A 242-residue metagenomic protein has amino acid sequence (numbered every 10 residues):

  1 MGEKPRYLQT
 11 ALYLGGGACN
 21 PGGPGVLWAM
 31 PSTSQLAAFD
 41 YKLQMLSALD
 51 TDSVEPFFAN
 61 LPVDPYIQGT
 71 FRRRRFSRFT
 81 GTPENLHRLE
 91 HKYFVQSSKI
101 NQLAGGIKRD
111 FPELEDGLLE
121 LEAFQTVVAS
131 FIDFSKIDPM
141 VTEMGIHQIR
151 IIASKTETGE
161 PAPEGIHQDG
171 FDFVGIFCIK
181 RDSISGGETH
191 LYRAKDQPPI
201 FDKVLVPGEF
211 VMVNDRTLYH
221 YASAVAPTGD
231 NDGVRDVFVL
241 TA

Functional and structural regions predicted by a protein language model:
M1-N101: N-terminal auxiliary "cap/dimerization" subdomain that precedes the catalytic jelly-roll/cupin core of mononuclear
D64-F76, S135-I149: Short glycine-rich, low-complexity/disordered patches
R75, T142, F171, S185 (+2 more regions): Residues that flank catalytic or metal-binding motifs in active/ligand-binding sites
F76-T82, H147-I149, C178, N214 (+1 more regions): Structured loops at beta-to-helix junctions and adjacent beta-edge loops in soluble globular domains
R78, G165, V174-I176, F210-M212 (+1 more regions): Conserved hydrophobic/aromatic beta-strand scaffold that supports enzyme active sites
N85-G145: Signature of the catalytic double-stranded beta-helix
D138-V206: Catalytic core of non-heme Fe(II) oxygenases with the double-stranded beta-helix
E188-A242: Catalytic core of Fe(II)/2-oxoglutarate
